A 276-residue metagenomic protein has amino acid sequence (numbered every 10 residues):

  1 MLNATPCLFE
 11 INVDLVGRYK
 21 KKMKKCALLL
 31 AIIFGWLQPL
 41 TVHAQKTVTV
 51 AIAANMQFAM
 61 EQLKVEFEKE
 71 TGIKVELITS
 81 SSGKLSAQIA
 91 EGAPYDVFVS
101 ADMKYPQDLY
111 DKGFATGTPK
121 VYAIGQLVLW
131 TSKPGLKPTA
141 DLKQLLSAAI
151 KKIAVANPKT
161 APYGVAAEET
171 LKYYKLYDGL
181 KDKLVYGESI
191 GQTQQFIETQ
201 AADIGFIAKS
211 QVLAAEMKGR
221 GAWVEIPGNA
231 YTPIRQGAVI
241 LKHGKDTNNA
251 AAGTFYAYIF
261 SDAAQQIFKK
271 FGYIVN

Functional and structural regions predicted by a protein language model:
E10, K20-K22: Charged/polar low-complexity intrinsically disordered segments
A27-Q38: Bacterial N-terminal signal peptides
Q38-A44: Sec/Tat signal peptide C-region and signal peptidase I cleavage site
A44-E70, K74, I78-T79, G83 (+5 more regions): Exported/periplasmic ABC-transporter solute-binding proteins
